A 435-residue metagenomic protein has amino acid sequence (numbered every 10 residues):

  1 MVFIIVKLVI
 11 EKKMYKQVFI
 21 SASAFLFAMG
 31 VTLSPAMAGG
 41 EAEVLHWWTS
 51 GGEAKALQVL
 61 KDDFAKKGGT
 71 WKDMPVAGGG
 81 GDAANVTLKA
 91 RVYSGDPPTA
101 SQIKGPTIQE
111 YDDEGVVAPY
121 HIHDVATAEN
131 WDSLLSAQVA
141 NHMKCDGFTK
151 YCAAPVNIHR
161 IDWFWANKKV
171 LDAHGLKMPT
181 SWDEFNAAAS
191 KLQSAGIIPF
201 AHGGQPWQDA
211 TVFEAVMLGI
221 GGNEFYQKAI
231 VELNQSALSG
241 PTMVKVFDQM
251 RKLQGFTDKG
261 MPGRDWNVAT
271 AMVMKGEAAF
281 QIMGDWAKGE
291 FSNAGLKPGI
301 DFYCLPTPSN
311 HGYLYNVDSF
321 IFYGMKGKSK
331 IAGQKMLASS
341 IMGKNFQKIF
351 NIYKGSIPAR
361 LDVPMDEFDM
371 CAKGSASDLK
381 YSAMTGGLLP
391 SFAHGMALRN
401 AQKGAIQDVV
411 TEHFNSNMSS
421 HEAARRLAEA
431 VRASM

Functional and structural regions predicted by a protein language model:
G40-A42, V59-Q138, D172-T180, M272 (+3 more regions): Extracytoplasmic "Venus flytrap"/periplasmic binding protein-like
W47, I108, V212, D248-K330: Extracytoplasmic/periplasmic substrate-binding proteins
D62, K66-K67, S94, A173-H174 (+3 more regions): Extracytoplasmic/periplasmic substrate-recognition and gating elements
G105-I161, N186, V212-E214, D301: Hinge/lid segment of periplasmic solute-binding proteins
V117-H123, K275, W286-E290, D318-N400: Mature extracytoplasmic/periplasmic domains
D146, P155, E232, F320 (+3 more regions): C-terminal capping/gating helix-and-loop segments adjacent to ligand/active sites or protein-protein/ligand interfaces
D146-V156, D162, N186-Q235, A278: Extracytoplasmic/periplasmic solute-binding protein
A189-L192, V231-P262: Glycine-centered hinge/linker elements that transmit conformational signals in sensory and ligand-binding systems
